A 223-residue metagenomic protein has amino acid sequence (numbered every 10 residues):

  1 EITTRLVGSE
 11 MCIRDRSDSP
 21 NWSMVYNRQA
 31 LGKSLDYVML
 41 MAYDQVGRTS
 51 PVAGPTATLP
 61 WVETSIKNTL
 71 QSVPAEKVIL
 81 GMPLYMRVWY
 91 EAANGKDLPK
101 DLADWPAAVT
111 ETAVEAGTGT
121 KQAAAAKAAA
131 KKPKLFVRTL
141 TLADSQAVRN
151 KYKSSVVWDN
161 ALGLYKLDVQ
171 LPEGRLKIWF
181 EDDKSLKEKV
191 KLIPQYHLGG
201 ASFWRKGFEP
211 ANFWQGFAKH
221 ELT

Functional and structural regions predicted by a protein language model:
E1-I13: Single conserved hydrophobic/aromatic residue that forms the stacking wall/gate of nucleotide- or nucleobase-binding
R14-D18, Y37, A42-R48, L84-W89 (+2 more regions): Solvent-exposed loop/turn segments at secondary-structure junctions within structured extracellular/periplasmic domains
S17-Q29, E63-N68: Alpha-helical scaffolding within the catalytic cores of extracellular/periplasmic polymer-degrading hydrolases
V25-T56: Aromatic- and acid-rich polysaccharide-binding/catalytic face of secreted or lumenal carbohydrate-active enzymes
V38, L80, I193, A201: Conserved, mostly hydrophobic/aromatic
L84-L192, E221-T223: Glycan-binding loop/region signatures in secreted carbohydrate-active enzymes
V190, Y196-H197, W204-G207: C-terminal functional modules
L192, G207-T223: Aromatic-rich peripheral "rim/lid" segments of glycoside hydrolase catalytic domains that contact and position glycan
